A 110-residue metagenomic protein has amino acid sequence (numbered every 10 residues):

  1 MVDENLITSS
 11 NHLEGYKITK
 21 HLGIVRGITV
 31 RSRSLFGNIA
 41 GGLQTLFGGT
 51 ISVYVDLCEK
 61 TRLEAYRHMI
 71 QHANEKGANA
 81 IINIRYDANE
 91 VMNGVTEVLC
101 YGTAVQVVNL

Functional and structural regions predicted by a protein language model:
M1-G37, E75, T96-L110: N-terminal presequence-like segments and the immediate start of the first folded domain
S10-L13, Y86-V91: Short, solvent-exposed loop/turn elements at beta->coil junctions and helix N-caps that rim active or binding pockets
V25, V30, N38-R85: Short, well-ordered alpha-helical segments
